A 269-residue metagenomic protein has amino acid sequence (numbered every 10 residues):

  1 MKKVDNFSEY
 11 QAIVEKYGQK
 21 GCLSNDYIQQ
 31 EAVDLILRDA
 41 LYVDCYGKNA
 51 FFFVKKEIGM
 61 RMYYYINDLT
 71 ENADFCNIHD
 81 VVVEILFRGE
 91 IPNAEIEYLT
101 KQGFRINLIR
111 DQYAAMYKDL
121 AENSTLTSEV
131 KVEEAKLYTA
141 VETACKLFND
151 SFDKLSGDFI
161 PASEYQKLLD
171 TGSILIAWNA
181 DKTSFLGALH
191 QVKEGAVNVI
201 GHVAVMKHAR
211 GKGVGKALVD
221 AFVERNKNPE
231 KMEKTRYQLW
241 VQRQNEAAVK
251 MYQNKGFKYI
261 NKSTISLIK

Functional and structural regions predicted by a protein language model:
M1-I28, N123-G157: Short amphipathic alpha-helix that is part of the acyltransferase structural core
N25-H79, G187-G201: Conserved donor-binding loop and adjoining core beta-sheet/short helix segment in diverse acyl/aminoacyl transferases
N49-F51, L108, S184-G187, G215 (+1 more regions): A structural microfeature
V54-E57, I160-A180, F185-A204: A conserved beta-strand-loop-helix scaffold within acyl/acetyltransferase catalytic domains
Y65-V130, S263-K269: Acyl-donor-binding surface of acyltransferase catalytic domains
D68-D80, V205, G211-K227, K250-N254: Conserved acetyl-CoA-binding loop-helix of GNAT-fold acetyltransferases
H79-I91, N226-V241: Conserved GNAT acetyl-CoA-binding A-motif
V219, N245-A248, L267: Short glycine/proline-centered loop/turn elements that form peptide/ligand docking sites
